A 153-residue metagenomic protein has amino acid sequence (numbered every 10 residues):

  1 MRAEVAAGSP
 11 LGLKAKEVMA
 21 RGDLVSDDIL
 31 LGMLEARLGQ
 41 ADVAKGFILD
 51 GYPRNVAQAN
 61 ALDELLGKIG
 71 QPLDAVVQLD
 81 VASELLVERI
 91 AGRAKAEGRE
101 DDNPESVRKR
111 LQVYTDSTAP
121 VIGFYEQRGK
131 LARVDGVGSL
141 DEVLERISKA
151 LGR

Functional and structural regions predicted by a protein language model:
M1-K68, A96, E105: ATP-dependent small-molecule kinase phosphotransfer cores that center on conserved nucleotide phosphate-binding segments
E4, R89-I90, F124: Residues that scaffold the ATP/ADP-binding catalytic core of kinase and kinase-like folds
L13-V18, E64-S117: A glycine- and Lys/Arg-enriched "phosphate-lid" helix/loop adjacent to the NTP-binding pocket of small-molecule kinases
E17-V18, D23, A75, A132-V134: Structural signal for short hydrophobic segments within the conserved structured cores of catalytic domains across
V56, E84, D141: Loop/helix-junction capping segments adjacent to catalytic residues or to phosphate/diphosphate-binding pockets
A59-N60, V87-I90, L144-R146: Short, well-ordered secondary-structure micro-motifs
Q112-R153: NTP-dependent small-molecule kinase module
